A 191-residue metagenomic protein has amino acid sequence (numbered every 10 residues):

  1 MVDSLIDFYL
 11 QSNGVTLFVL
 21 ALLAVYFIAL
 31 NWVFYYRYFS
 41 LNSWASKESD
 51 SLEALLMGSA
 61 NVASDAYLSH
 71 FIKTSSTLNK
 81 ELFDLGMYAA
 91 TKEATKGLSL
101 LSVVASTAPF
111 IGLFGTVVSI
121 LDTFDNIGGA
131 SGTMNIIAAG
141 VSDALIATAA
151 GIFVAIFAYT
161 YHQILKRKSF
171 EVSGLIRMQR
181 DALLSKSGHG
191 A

Functional and structural regions predicted by a protein language model:
I6-N13, T91-A105, A138-I146: Alpha-helical membrane-interface segments at transmembrane helix boundaries
F8-D50: Transmembrane alpha-helix/interfacial motif
N13, N31, P109-G112, V141 (+1 more regions): Residue-level signature of catalytic and energy-coupling elements of molecular machines, predominantly ATP/GTP-dependent
L22-W32, I111-F114, V118-L121, A155 (+1 more regions): Alpha-helical transmembrane segments
F39-T133, T160-A191: Predominantly long cytosolic amphipathic alpha-helical stalk/bundle segments
A144-T160: Hydrophobic alpha-helical transmembrane segments of polytopic membrane proteins
